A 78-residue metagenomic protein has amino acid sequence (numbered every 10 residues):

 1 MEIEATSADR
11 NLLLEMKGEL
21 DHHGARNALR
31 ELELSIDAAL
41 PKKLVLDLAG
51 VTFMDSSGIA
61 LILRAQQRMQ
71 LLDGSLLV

Functional and structural regions predicted by a protein language model:
M1-E15: Short beta-strand/loop segment at the start of cytosolic alpha/beta domains
E19-V78: Amphipathic alpha-helical interaction surfaces in cytosolic regulatory modules
